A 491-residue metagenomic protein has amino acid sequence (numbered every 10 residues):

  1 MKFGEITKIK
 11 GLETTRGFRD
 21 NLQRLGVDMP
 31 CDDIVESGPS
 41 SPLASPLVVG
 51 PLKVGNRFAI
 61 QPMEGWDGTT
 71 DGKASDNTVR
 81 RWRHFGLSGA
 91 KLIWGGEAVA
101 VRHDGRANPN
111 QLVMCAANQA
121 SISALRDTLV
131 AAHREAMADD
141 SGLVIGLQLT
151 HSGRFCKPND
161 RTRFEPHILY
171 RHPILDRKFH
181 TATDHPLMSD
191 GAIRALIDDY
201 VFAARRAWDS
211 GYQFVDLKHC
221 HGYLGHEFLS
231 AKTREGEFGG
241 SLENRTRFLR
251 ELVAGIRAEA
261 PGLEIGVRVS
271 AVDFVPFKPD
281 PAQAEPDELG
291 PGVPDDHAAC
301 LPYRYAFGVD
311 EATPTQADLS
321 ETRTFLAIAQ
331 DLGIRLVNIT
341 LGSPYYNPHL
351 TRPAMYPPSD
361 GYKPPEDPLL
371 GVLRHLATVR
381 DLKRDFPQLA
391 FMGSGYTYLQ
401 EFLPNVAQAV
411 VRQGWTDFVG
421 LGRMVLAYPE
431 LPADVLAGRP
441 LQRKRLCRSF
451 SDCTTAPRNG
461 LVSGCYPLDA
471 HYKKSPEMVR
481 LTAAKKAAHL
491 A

Functional and structural regions predicted by a protein language model:
M1-A491: Flavin-dependent oxidoreductase catalytic cores
